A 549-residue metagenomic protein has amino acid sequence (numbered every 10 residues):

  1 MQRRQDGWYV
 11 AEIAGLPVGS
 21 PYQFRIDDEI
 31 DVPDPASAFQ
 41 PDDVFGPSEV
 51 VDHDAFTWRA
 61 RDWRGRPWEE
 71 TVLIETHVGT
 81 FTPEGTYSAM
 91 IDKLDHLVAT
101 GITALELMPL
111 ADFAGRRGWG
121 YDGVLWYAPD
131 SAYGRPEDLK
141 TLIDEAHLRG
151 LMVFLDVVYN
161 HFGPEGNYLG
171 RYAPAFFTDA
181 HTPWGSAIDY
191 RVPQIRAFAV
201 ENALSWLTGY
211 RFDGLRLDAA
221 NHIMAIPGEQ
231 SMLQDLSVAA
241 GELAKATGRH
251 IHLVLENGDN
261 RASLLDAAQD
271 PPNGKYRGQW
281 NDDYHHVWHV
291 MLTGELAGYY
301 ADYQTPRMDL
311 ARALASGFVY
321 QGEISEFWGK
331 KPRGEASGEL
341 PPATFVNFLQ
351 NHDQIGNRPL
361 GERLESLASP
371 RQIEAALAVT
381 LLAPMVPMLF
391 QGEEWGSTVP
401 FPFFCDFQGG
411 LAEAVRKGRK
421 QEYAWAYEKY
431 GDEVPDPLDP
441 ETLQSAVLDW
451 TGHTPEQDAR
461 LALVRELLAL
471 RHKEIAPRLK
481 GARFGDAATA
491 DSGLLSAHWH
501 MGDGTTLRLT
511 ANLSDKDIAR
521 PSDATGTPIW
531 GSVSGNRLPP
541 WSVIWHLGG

Functional and structural regions predicted by a protein language model:
R3-E75, T80-G85, H96, G410-L411: The feature marks proteins involved in alpha-glucan
V18-S20, S534-G549: C-terminal beta-strand-rich structural cap/linker in extracellular carbohydrate-active enzymes
I26-R61, R149, L169, D179 (+3 more regions): Core domains of carbohydrate- and sulfate-ester-processing enzymes
P41, R61-W68, H77-H252, S263-L264: Substrate-binding/active-site clefts of carbohydrate-active enzymes
F81, A220-I223, L360-R371, A446-D458: Active-site rim elements
L233, S237-E428: Conserved alpha/beta catalytic core and glycan-binding cleft of carbohydrate-active enzymes
S316, Y320-R333, L389-F390, W395-F404 (+1 more regions): Glycan-recognition and catalytic regions of carbohydrate-active enzymes
L507, K516-S534: Beta-strand-rich binding/interaction modules
